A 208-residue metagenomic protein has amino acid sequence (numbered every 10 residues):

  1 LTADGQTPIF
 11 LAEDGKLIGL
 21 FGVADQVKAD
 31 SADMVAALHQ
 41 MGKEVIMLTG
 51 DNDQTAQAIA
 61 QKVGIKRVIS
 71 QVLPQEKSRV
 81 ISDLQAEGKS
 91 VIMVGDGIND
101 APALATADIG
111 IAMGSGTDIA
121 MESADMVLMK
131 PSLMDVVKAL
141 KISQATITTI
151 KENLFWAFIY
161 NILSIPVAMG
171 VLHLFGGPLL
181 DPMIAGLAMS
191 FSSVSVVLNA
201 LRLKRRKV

Functional and structural regions predicted by a protein language model:
L1-N99, A105-I109, Q144, N161: Cytosolic catalytic headpiece
K43, V63, N99-D100, A105-I109 (+2 more regions): Membrane-embedded alpha-helical bundles of multi-pass transporters
